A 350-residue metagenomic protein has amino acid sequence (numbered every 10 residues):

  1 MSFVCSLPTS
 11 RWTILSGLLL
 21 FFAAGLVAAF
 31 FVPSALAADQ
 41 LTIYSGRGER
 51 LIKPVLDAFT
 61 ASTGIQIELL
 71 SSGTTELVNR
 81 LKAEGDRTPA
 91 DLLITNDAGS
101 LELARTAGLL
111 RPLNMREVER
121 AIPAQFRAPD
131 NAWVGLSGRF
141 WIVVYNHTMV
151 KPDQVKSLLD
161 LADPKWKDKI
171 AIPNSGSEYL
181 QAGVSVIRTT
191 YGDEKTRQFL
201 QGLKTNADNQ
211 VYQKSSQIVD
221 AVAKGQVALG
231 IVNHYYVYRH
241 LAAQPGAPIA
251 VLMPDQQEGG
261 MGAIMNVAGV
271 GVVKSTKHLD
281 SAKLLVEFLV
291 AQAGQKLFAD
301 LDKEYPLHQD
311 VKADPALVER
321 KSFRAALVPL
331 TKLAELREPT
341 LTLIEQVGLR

Functional and structural regions predicted by a protein language model:
A38-L103, R350: Early extracytoplasmic/lumenal segment of secretory-pathway proteins
T42, D160-Y179, V186-R188: Short loop->beta-strand "edge-of-pocket" segments that line small-molecule binding or catalytic clefts across diverse
T88-L93, R111-V143, L159, K169-I172: A structural signal for short loop-to-beta-strand junctions that line the ligand-binding cleft of periplasmic/secreted
A104-P112, A124-N131, H240-D255: Ligand-binding "clamshell"
I142-M149, M265-H278, L297-D300: A bilobed periplasmic-binding-protein/Venus flytrap-type ligand-binding module shared by bacterial periplasmic
D168-S175, F288-V311: Periplasmic-binding protein-like
S175, Y179-A182, V186-Q256: Ligand-binding pocket segment of bilobal, Venus flytrap-like solute-binding proteins
E194-T196, E304-R350: An extracytoplasmic/periplasmic, membrane-proximal ligand-sensing/linker region
